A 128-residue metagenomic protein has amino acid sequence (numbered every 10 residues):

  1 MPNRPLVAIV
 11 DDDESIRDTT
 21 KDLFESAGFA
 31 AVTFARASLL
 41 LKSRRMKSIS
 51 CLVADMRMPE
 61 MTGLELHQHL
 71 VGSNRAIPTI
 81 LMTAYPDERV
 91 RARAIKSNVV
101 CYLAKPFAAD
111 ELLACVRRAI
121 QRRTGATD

Functional and structural regions predicted by a protein language model:
E14-V32: Two-component/phosphorelay signaling modules centered on CheY-like receiver
A35-R36, T62-L66: Acidic catalytic/metal-coordinating carboxylates
K47-V53: Active-site beta3 strand of CheY-like receiver
M58: Receiver (REC) domain active-site loop signature in two-component systems and cognate sites in sensor histidine kinases
E65, P86-C101: Alpha4 helix (beta4-alpha4-beta5 surface) of REC/receiver domains from two-component response regulators
R89, F107-R117: C-terminal output helix
R117-D128: The C-terminal output helix
